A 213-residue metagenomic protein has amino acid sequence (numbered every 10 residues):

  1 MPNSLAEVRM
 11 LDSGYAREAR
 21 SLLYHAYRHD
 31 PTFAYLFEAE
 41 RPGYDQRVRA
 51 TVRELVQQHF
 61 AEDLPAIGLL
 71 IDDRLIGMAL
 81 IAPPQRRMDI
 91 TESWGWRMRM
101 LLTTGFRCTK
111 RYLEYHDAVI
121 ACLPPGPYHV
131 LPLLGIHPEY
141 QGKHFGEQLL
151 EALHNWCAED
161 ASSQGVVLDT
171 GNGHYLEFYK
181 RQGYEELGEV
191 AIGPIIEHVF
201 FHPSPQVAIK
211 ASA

Functional and structural regions predicted by a protein language model:
E7-H25, H29-F33: A short beta-loop-alpha structural element at the N-terminal edge of CoA-dependent acyl/N-acetyltransferase catalytic
R41-P65: Active-site rim helix/loop that mediates acceptor-substrate recognition in acyltransferases
A61-A79: Conserved beta-hairpin
P65-I67, P127-H129, I196-F200: Short beta-strand micro-motifs in enzyme catalytic cores
L75, L80-L134: Conserved acyl-donor/pantetheine-binding loop and adjacent beta-alpha core of acyl/acetyltransferases and related
P132-Q141, V167-E177, G193, P203: Conserved beta-strand-loop-alpha-helix junction that forms the acyl-donor binding cleft
L133-I136, G142-N155: Conserved acetyl-CoA-binding loop-helix of GNAT-fold acetyltransferases
E147, E159-S163, G171-E189, I196: Conserved active-site alpha-helix within GNAT-family acetyltransferase domains
